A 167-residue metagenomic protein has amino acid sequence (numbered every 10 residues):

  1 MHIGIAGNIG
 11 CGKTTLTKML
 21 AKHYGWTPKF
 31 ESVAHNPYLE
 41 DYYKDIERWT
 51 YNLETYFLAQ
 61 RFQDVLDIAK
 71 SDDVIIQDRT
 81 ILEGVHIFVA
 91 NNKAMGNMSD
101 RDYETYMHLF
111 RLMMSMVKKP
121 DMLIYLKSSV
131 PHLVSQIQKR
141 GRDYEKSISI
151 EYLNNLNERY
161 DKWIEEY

Functional and structural regions predicted by a protein language model:
M1-H2, D72: Pre-Walker A (Motif I) flank of P-loop NTPase domains
I5: Hydrophobic anchor at the beta1->P-loop junction of P-loop NTPases
N8: P-loop (Walker A) phosphate-binding loop of NTP-binding proteins
K13: Conserved lysine of the Walker
L16-T17: Post-Walker A alpha-helix
K22-Q60: Conserved substrate/cofactor phosphate-moiety recognition/catalytic segment in nucleotide-dependent phosphotransferases
L58-I75, R111-S115: Short amphipathic alpha-helices and their capping/turn segments at secondary-structure boundaries
H86-R159: A glycine- and Lys/Arg-enriched "phosphate-lid" helix/loop adjacent to the NTP-binding pocket of small-molecule kinases
